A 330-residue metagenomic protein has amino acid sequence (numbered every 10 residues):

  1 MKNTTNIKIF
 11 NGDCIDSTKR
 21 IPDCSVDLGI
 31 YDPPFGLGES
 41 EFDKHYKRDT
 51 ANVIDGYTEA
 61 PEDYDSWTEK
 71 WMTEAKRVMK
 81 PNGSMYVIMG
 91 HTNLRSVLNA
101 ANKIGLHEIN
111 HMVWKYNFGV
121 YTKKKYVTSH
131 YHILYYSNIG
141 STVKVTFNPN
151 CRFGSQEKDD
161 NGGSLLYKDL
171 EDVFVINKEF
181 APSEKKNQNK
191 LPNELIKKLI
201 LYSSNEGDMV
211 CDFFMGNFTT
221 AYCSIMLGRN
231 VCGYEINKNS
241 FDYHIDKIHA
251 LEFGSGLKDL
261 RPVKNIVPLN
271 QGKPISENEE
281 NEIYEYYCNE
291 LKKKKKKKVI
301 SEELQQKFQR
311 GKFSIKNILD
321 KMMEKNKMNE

Functional and structural regions predicted by a protein language model:
K2-D242, S314-I315: Core catalytic lobe of class I
K2-S17, A250-Q271: S-adenosyl-L-methionine
C211, K298-E302: Residues within the helices of the helix-turn-helix
S224, S301, Q305: The alpha-helix within a helix-turn-helix
Y243-K247: Short functional hotspots where side chains directly engage DNA or cofactors
S276-K295: Short, amphipathic alpha-helical "recognition" segments used to contact nucleic acids or chromatin
Q305-I318: Short, basic interhelical loop/turn and adjoining N-cap of the next helix at nucleic-acid- or acidic-partner-contacting
L319, M323: DNA major-groove recognition helix of helix-turn-helix
